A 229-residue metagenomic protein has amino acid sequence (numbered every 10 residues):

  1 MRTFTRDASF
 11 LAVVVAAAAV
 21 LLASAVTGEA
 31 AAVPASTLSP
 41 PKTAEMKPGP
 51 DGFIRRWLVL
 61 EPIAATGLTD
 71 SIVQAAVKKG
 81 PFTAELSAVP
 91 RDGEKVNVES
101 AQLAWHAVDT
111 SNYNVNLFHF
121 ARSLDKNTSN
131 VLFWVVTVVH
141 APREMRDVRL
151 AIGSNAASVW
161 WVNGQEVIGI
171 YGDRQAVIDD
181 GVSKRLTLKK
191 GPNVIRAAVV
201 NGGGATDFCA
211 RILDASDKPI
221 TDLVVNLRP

Functional and structural regions predicted by a protein language model:
R2-V15: Bacterial N-terminal signal peptides that target proteins for export
A12-S24: Bacterial N-terminal signal peptides
A30-L117, A197-P229: Accessory carbohydrate-binding/adhesion or oligomerization-edge regions at the termini of glycan-active proteins
H119-S123, W134-V136, D179-S183: Short structured motifs
T128-H140: Short beta-strands within extracellular/lumenal beta-sheet-rich domains
A141, L150-S154, V199-N201: Non-cytosolic beta-sheet module surface loops
R146-W161, I195: Aromatic-lined ligand-binding clefts that engage carbohydrates, nucleic acids, or primary amines
V162-R211: Beta-strand-rich ligand-recognition modules
